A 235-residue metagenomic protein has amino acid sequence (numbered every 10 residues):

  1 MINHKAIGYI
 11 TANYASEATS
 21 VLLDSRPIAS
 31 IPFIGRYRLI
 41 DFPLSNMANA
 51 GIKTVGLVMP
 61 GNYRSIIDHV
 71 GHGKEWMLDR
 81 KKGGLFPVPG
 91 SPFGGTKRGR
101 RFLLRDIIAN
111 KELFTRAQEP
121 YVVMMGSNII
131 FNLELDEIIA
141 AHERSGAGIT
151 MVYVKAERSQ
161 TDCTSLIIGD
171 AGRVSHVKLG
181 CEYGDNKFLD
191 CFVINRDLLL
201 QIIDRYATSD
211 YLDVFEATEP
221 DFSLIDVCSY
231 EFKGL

Functional and structural regions predicted by a protein language model:
M1-I34, S45, A50-T54: N-terminal nucleotide-binding beta1-loop-alpha1 segment
L39-L44: Short, well-formed alpha-helical segments that are part of the catalytic scaffolds of diverse glycosyltransferases
T54-P60, V152-Y153: Short internal beta-strands
G61, M125, I194: A conserved hydrophobic position in a structured secondary element of the catalytic/binding core that shapes
R64-P87: Acidic donor-binding segment of Leloir-type glycosyltransferases
G84-S165: Conserved beta-loop-beta/alpha segment of the NTase-like Rossmann-fold superfamily that binds/positions NTPs
I167-R173: Short acidic-glycine loop/turn motifs at beta-strand connectors
R173-L235: Catalytic-core segments of class I nucleotidyltransferases/pyrophosphorylases that form NMP-activated intermediates
